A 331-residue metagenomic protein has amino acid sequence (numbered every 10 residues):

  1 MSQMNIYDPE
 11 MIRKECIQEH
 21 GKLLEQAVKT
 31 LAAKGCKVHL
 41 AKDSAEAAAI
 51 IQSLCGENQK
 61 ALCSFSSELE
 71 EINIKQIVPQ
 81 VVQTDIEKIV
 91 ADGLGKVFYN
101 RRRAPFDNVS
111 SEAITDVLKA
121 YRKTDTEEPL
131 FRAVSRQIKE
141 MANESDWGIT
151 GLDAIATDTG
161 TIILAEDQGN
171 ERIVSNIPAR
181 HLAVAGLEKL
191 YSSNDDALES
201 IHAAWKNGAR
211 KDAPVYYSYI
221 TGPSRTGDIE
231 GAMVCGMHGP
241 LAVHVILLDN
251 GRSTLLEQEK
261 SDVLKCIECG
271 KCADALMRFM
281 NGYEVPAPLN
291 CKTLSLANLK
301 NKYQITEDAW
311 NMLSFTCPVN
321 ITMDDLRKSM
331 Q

Functional and structural regions predicted by a protein language model:
M1-E259: The feature marks the mature, well-folded catalytic cores of soluble enzymes
I201, C235-V263, A273-D274, R278-Q331: Ferredoxin-type iron-sulfur electron-transfer modules in oxidoreductases and energy-metabolism complexes
C266-I267: Short Cys/His-rich zinc-binding micro-motifs
G270: Active-site-proximal glycine-rich helix-loop-beta segment
